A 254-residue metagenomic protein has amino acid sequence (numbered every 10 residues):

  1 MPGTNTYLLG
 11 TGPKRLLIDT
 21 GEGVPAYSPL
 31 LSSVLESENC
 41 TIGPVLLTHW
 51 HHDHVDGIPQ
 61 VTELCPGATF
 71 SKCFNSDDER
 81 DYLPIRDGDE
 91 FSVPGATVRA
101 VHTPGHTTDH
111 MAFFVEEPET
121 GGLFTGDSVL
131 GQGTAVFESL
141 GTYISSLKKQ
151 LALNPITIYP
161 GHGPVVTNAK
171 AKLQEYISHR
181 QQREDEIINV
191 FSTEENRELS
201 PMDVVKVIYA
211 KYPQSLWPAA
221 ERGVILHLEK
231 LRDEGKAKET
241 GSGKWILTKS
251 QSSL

Functional and structural regions predicted by a protein language model:
M1-E38, A112-G126: Conserved beta-strand hairpin/beta-sheet module of binuclear metal-dependent hydrolase folds, prominently
L8, G88-P118, G122: Core dinuclear metal-dependent hydrolase active-site scaffold
L9, D19, H49, T103-H106 (+6 more regions): Divalent metal-coordination and catalytic microenvironments
K14, P25-S71: Active-site metal-binding motif and surrounding structural segment of the metallo-beta-lactamase
I18-G21, T41-H51, T69-F74, A100-G105 (+3 more regions): Active-site neighborhood of phospho(di)ester-bond hydrolases with catalytic His/Asp-centered motifs
V24-P25, W50-D56, D78-E79, T108-H110 (+2 more regions): Active-site environment of divalent metal-dependent phosphoester hydrolases
G121, S139-L199: Divalent-metal (often Zn2+) His-rich catalytic cores of metallo-beta-lactamase-fold enzymes
V190-L254: C-terminal regulatory/interaction regions
